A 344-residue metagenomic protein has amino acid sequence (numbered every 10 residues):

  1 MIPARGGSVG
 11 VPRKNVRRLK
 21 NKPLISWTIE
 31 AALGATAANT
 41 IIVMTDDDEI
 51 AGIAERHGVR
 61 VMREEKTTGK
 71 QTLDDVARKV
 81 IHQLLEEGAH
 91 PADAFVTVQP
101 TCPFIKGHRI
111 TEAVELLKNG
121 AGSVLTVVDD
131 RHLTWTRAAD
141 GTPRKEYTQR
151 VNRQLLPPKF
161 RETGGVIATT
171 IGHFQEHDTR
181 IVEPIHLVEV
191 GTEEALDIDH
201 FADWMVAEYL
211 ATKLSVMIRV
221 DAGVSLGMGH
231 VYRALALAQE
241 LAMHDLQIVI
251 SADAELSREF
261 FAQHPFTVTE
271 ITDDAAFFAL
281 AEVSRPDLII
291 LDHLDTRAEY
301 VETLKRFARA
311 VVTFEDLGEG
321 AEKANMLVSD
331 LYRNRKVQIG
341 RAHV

Functional and structural regions predicted by a protein language model:
M1-P12: N-terminal nucleotide-binding beta1-loop-alpha1 segment
V16-L19, S215-V231: Short, glycine-rich nucleotide/cofactor-binding loops
L24-T40, G52, A236-H244: A short, N-terminal amphipathic alpha-helix
S26, I41-T45, T126-V127, D245-D253: Short internal beta-strands
I42, D48-V96, F104-E112, T272-S284 (+1 more regions): Short phosphate-binding loop-to-helix
L73-K79, C102-G191: Conserved core of the sugar-phosphate nucleotidyltransferase
I181-V206, K323-H343: A nucleotide-sugar donor-handling region in carbohydrate enzymes
G223-S225, R233, Q239-E240, S251-Q338: Active-site and donor-binding regions of nucleotide-sugar-utilizing enzymes
